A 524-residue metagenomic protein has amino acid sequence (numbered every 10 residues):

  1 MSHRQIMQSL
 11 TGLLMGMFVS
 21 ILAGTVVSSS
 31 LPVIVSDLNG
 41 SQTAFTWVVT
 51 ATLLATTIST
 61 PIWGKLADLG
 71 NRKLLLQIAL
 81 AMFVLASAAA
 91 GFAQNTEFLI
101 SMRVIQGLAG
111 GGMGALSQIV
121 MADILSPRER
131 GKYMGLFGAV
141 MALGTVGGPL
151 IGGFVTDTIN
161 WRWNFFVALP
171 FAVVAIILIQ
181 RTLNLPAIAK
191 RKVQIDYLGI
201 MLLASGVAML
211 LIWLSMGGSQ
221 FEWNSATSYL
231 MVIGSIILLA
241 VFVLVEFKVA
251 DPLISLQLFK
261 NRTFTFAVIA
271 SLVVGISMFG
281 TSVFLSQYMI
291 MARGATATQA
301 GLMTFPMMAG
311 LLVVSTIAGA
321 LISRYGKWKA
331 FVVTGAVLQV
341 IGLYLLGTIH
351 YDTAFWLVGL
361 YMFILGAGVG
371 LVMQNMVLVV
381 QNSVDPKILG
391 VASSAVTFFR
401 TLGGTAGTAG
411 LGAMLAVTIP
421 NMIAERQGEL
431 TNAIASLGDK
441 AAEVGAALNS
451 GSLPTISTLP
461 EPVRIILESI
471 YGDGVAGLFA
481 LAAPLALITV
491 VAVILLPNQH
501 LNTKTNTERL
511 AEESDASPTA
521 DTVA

Functional and structural regions predicted by a protein language model:
M1-S9, L13, T263, V444-A524: Transmembrane-helix exit segments and adjacent C-terminal regions of multi-pass membrane proteins
I6-L22, V27-S29, Q42-A51, V167 (+4 more regions): 12-transmembrane solute porter fold
S36, A86-G91, Q106, I179 (+3 more regions): MFS-fold secondary transporters
L53, T60-G199, M216: Helix-loop-helix hairpins in multi-pass membrane proteins, especially solute transporters
L54-I58, A88, A142, V146 (+4 more regions): Hydrophobic/small/kink-forming positions within alpha-helical transmembrane segments of polytopic membrane proteins
D157-L169, M216-S228, T296, V417-A483: A membrane-interface helix-boundary motif in multi-pass transporters
L169-I188, A204-M216, G234-K248, T489-P497: C-terminal membrane-cytosol helix-exit motif in multi-pass small-molecule transporters
